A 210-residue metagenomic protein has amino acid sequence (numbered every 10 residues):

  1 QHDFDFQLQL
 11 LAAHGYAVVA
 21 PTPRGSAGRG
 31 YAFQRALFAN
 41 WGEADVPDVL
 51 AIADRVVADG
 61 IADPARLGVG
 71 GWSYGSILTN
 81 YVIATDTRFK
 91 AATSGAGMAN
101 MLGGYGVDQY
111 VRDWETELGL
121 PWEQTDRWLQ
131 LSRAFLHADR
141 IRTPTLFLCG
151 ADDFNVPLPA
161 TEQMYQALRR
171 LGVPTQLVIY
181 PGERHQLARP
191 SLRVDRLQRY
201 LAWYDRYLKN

Functional and structural regions predicted by a protein language model:
Q1: Conserved HGGG/HGGXW glycine-rich cap/lid loop of the alpha/beta-hydrolase fold
F4-H14, A20-N210: Active-site-proximal cap/loop segments of hydrolase catalytic domains
